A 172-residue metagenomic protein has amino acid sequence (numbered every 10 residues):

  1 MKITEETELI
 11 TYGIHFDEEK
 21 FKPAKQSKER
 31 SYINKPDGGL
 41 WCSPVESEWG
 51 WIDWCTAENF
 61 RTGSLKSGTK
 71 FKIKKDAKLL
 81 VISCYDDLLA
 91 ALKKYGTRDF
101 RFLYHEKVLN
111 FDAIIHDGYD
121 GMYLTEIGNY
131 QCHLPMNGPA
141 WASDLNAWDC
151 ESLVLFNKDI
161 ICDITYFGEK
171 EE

Functional and structural regions predicted by a protein language model:
K2-K28, A57-E172: Active-site and NAD+-binding cores of ADP-ribose-processing enzymes
K22-S43: A short, exposed loop/beta-hairpin motif centered on an aromatic-Gly-Thr core
D37, S47-G50, N137, D144: Acidic, low-complexity intrinsically disordered regions
W41, W49-W54, W141, W148: A residue-identity detector for tryptophan
P44-E46, C84: Helix N-cap/beta->alpha junction signal
E46-T62: Short active-site loop/helix that positions an aromatic residue
